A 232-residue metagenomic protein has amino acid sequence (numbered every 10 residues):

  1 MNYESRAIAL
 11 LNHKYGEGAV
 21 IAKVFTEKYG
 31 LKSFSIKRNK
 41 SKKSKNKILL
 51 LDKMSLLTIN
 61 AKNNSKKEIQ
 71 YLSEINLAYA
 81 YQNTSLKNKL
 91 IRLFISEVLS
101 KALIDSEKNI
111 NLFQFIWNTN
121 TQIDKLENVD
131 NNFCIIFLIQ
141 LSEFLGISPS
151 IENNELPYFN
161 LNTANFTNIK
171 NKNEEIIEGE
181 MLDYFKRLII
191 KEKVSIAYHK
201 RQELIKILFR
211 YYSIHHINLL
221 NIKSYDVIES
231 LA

Functional and structural regions predicted by a protein language model:
M1-V20, F25-A232: Non-catalytic alpha-helical scaffolds and adjoining flexible linkers that form interface surfaces for assembly
